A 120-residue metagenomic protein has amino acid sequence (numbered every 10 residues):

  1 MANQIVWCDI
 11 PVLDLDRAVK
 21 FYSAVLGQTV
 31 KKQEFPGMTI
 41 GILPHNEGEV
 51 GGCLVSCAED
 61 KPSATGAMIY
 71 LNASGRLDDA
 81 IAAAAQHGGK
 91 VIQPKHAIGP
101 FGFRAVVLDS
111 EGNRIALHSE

Functional and structural regions predicted by a protein language model:
A2, D9-V50: Core segments of cupin and vicinal oxygen chelate
I5-L13, E59-A85, F103-L108: Vicinal oxygen chelate
A18-Y22, A84, G112: Conserved active-site tyrosine of GNAT-family acetyltransferases
F35-T39, I98-F103: Short acidic/glycine-enriched loop/turn segments that link adjacent beta-strands
L43-E47, V107-S110, E120: Active-site beta-strand termini and strand-to-loop segments that position acidic
G52-V55, I115-A116: Conserved beta-strand in the GNAT
